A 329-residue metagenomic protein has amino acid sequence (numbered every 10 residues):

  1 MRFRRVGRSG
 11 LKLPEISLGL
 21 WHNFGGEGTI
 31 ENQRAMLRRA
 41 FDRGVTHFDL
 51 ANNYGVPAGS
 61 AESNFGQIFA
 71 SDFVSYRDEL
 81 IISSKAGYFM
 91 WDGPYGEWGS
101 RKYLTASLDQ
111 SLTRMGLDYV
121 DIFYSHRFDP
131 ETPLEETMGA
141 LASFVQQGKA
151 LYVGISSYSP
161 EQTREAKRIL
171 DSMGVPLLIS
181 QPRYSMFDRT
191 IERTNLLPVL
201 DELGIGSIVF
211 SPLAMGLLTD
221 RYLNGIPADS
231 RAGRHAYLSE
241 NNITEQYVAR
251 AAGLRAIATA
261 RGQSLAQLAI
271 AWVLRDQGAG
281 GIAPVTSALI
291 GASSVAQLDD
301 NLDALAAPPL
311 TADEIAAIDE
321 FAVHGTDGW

Functional and structural regions predicted by a protein language model:
M1-L80: N-terminal binding-site loop/beta-alpha segment at the start of enzyme catalytic domains that lines or forms
G7-G25, S83-G96, Y119, Y124: N-terminal small/glycine-rich loop or linker at the start of catalytic domains across soluble metabolic enzymes
P14-L18, F48-L50, L80-S84, F123-S125 (+4 more regions): Hydrophobic faces of well-ordered beta-strands that scaffold small-molecule active sites in alpha/beta enzyme cores
E27-F41, G99-M115, T163-K167: Short, acidic/polar
G28-N32, S60, N64, Y95-Y103 (+3 more regions): Alpha-helix N-cap and loop-to-helix initiation/capping positions
L112-T132: Active-site groove signature of glycoside hydrolases
T132-F321, G325: Beta/alpha (TIM)-barrel catalytic core signal, keyed to glycine-rich beta->alpha loops juxtaposed to Asp/Glu that bind
